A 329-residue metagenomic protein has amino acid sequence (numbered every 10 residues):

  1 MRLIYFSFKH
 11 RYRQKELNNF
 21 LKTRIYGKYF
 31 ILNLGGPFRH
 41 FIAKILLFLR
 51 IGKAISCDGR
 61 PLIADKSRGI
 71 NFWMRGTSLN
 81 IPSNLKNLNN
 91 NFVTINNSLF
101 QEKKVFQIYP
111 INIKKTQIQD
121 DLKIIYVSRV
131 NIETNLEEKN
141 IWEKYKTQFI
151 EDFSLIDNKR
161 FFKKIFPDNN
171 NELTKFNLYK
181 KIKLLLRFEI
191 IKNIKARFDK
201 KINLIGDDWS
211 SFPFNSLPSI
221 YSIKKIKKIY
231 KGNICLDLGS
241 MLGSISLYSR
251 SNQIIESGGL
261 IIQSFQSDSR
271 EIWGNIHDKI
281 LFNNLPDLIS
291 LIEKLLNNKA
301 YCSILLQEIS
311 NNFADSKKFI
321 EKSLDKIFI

Functional and structural regions predicted by a protein language model:
M1-N18, A64-S67, T94-E102, L204-I329: Catalytic binding pocket for nucleotide-activated donors in carbohydrate/polymer assembly enzymes
M1-S7, G27-I31, K123-E137: Short hydrophobic beta-strand segments
I4, T23-F38, R50-S56, F72: Short N-terminal targeting/anchoring amphipathic segment
F8-K15, N33-F38, T134-L136, N177-L184: A short, glycine/small-residue-rich beta-strand->loop->alpha-helix junction that serves as a flexible
R13-F20, R39-K44, I182-N193, F319-K322: Well-ordered, non-membrane alpha-helical segments in soluble/globular domains
L32-L49, P61-D65: An aromatic- and histidine-rich active-site surface loop
I51-F166: Catalytic core of nucleotide-activated saccharide and alditol-phosphate transferases
I113, Q117-I226: Conserved catalytic-core segment of nucleotide-activated headgroup transferases in glycan assembly
